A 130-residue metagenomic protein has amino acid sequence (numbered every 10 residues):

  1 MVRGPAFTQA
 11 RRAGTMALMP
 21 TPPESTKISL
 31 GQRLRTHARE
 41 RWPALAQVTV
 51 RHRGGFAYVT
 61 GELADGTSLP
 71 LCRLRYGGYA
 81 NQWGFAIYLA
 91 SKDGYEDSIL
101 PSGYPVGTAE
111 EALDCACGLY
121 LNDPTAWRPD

Functional and structural regions predicted by a protein language model:
F7-T8, R12-S29, I87-D130: Mixed-charge, Lys/Arg-enriched low-complexity segments
G14-G66: Negatively charged, low-complexity tracts enriched in Asp/Glu with abundant Ser/Thr
T60-I87: Short, conserved beta-strand/beta-arch hydrophobic-aromatic motifs that form part of recognition grooves or interface
